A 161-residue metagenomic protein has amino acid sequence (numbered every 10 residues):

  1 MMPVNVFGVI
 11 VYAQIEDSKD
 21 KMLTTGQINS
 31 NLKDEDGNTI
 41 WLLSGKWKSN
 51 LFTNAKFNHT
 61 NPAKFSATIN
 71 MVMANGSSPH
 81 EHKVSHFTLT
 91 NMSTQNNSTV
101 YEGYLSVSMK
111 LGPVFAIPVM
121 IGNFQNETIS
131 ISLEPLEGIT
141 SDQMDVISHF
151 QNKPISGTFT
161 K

Functional and structural regions predicted by a protein language model:
M1-P3: Sec-dependent N-terminal signal peptides of Gram-positive bacterial secreted proteins and lipoproteins
F7-Q14, L89, S98, F124-T128: Non-catalytic accessory regions used for complex assembly or targeting
I10-K64, M144-K161: N-terminal segment immediately downstream of the Sec signal-peptide cleavage site in secreted/extracellular proteins
T24, Y101-G103, I131: Generic recognition of long tandem-repeat/solenoid scaffolds
T39-P113: Predominantly extracellular/secreted and cell-surface proteins with exposed, flexible low-complexity segments
P79-L89, P135-K161: Edge beta-strand at a domain terminus
V114-E134: A short, surface-exposed beta-strand/turn
